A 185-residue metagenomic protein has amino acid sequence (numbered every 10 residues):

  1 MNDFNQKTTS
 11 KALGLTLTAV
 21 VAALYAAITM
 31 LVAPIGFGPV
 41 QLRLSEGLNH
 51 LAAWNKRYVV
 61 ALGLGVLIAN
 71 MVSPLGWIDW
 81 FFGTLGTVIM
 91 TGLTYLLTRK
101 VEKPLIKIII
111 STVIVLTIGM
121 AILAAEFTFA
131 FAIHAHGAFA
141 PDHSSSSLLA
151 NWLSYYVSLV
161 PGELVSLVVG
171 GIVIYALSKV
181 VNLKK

Functional and structural regions predicted by a protein language model:
M1-N2, I78: Intrinsic-disorder/low-complexity regions
N2-V60, L64: Hydrophobic transmembrane alpha-helices
A33-P39, L67-F82, G92, L96-K185: Membrane-embedded alpha-helical hairpins and interfacial helices in multi-pass inner-membrane proteins
R43-S45, G86-M90, S166: Hydrophobic core segments of transmembrane alpha-helices in multi-pass, intramembrane catalytic enzymes
N49, V88-Y95: Alpha-helical transmembrane segments and their membrane-interface exit regions
A61, D79-T87: Hydrophobic alpha-helical transmembrane segments
